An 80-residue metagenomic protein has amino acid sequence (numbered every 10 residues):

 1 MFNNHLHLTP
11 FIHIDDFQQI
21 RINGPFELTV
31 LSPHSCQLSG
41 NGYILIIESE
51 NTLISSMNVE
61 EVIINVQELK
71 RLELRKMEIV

Functional and structural regions predicted by a protein language model:
F2-V80: N-terminal intrinsically disordered, cationic/polar leader segments that include organellar targeting peptides
